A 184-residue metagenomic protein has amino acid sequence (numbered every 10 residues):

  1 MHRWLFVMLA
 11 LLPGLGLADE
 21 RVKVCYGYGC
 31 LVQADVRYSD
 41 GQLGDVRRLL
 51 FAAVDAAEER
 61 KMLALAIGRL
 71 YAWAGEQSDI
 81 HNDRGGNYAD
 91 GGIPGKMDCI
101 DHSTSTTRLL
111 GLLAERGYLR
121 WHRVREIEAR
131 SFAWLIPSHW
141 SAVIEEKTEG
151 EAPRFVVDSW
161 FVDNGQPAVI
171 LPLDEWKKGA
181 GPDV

Functional and structural regions predicted by a protein language model:
M1-F6: Bacterial N-terminal signal peptides that target proteins for export
P13-L15: N-terminal signal peptide c-region/cleavage motif recognized by signal peptidases
D19-D35: Short N-terminal segments immediately surrounding and downstream of signal-peptide cleavage
V32-Q33, L49-R60, G85-I100: Second-shell loop/turn segments in exported
Q42-E76: N-terminal, post-signal-peptide region of Sec/Tat-exported proteins
I67-H122: Mid-length scaffold segments of soluble, non-membrane domains
G111-W176: Hydrophobic/aromatic-rich core segments of domains that either
G179-V184: Low-complexity, Gly/Ser/Thr/Pro-rich intrinsically disordered linker/tail segments
